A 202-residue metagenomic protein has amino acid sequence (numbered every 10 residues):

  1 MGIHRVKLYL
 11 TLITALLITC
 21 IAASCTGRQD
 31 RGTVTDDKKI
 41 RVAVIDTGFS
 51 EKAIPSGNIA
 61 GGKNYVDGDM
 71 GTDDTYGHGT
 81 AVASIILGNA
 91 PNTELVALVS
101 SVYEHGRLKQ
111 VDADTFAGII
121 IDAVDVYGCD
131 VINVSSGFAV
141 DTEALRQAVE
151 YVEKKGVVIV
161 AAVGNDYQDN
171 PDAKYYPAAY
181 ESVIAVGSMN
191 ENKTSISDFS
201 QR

Functional and structural regions predicted by a protein language model:
M1-R5: N-terminal secretory signal peptides that target proteins for export/translocation
K7-L17: Sec-dependent N-terminal signal peptides
I21-S24: C-terminal motif of bacterial Sec signal peptides marking the signal peptidase cleavage site
T26-D67, I132: Acidic-leg catalytic submotif of subtilisin-like serine proteases
I40, D46, V157, Y175-R202: Extracellular S/T/G-rich loop segment that most often corresponds to the catalytic His/Ser-adjacent loop
G48-S50, S135-A139, V158, G164-Q168 (+1 more regions): Catalytic metal-binding/acid-base residues of hydrolase active sites
V66-V140, V186-N190: Subtilisin-like peptidase catalytic core
D141-I159, Y176, S182: Catalytic-core regions built around general acid/base machinery
